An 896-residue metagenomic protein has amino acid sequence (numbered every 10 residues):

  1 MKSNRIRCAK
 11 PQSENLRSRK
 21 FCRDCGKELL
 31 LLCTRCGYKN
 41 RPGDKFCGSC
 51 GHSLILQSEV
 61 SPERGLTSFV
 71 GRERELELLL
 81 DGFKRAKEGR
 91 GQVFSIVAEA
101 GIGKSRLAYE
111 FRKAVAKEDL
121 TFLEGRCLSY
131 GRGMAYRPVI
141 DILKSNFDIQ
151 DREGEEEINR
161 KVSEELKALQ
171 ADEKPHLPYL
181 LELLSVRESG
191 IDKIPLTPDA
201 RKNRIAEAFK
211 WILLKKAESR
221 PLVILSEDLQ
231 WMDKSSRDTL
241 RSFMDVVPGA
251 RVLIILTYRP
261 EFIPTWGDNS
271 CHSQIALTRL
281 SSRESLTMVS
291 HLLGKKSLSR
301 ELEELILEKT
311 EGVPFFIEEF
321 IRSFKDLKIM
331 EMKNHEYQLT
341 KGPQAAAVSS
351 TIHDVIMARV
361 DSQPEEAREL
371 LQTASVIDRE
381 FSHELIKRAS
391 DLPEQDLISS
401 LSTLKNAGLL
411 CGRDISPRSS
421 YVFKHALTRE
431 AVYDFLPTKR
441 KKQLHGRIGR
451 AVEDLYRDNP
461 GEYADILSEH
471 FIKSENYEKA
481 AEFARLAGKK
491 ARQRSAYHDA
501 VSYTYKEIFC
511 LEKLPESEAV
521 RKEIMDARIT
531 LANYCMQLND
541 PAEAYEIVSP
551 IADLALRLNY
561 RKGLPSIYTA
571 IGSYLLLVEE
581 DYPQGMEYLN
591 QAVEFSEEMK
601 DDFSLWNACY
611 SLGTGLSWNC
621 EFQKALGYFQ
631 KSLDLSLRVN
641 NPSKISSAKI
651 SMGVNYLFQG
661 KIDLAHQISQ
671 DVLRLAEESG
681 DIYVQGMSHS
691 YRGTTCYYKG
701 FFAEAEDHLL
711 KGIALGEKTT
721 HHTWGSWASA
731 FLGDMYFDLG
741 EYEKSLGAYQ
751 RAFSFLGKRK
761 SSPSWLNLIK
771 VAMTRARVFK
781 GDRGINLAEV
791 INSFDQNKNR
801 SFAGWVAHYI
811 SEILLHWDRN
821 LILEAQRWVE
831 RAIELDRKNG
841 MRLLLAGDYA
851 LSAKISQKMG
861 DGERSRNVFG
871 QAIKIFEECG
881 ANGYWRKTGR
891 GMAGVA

Functional and structural regions predicted by a protein language model:
H52, D192, V252, D553 (+2 more regions): C-terminal non-catalytic interaction modules
L56-K84, L184-P195, T287, Y337 (+1 more regions): Conserved adenine-nucleotide phosphate-binding loops and their immediately adjacent elements
S58-L66, S95-I102, L107-F111, D119 (+5 more regions): Short secondary-structure boundary elements
A135-V223, R251, G267-S270, I275 (+5 more regions): Conserved Walker-type P-loop NTP-binding/catalytic site
Y179-E182, S400, S420-K424, A431 (+7 more regions): Extended alpha-helical scaffolding segments used for macromolecular assembly and cargo binding
S242-A276: Sensor-1/coupling segment of RecA-like P-loop NTPase cores
D414, L455-G461, K473-S474, R494-A496 (+11 more regions): Short coil/turn linkers that connect adjacent helices within long alpha-helical scaffolds, especially alpha-solenoid
A431, E469, L486-Q493, D526-N539 (+11 more regions): Tandem amphipathic alpha-helical repeat scaffolds
